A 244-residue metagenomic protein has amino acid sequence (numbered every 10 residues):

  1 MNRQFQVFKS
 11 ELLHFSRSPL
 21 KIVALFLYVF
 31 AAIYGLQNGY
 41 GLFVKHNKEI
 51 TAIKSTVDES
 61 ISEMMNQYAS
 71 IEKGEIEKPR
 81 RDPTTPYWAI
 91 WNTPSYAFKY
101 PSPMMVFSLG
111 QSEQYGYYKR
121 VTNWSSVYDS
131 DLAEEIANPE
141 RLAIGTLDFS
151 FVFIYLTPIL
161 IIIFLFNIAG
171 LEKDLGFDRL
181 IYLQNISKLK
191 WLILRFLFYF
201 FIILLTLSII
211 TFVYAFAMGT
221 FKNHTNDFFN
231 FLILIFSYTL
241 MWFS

Functional and structural regions predicted by a protein language model:
M1-F153: Hydrophobic alpha-helical transmembrane segments
V7-F8, I163-L204: Helix-loop-helix units of permease transmembrane domains in multi-pass membrane transporters, especially ABC
N38, L160, F164, S208 (+2 more regions): Transmembrane alpha-helix boundary/anchor motif
G41-K45, E49, E172, F216-H224: Membrane-interface elements of multi-pass transporters and channels
G145-L175: Long, hydrophobic alpha-helical segments
W191, T220-N230: Short juxtamembrane and helix-loop transition motifs at transmembrane-helix boundaries in membrane proteins
I193-F221, L240: Hydrophobic alpha-helical transmembrane segments that constitute the membrane-spanning cores of multi-pass membrane
F231-S244: Hydrophobic alpha-helical transmembrane segments of polytopic membrane proteins
